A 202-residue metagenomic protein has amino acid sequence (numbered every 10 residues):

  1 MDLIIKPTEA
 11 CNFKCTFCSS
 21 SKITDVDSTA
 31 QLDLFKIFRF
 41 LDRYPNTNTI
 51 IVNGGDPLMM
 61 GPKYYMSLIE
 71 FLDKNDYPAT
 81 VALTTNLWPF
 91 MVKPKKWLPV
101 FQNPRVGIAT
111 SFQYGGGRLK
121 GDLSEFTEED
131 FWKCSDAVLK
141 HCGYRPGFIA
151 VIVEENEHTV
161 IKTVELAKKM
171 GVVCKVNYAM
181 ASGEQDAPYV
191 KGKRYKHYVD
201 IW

Functional and structural regions predicted by a protein language model:
M1-L34: Canonical Radical SAM [4Fe-4S] cluster-binding loop centered on the CxxxCxxC motif and its immediate flanking residues
I5, V52-N53: Catalytic metal- and UDP-sugar-binding loop of GT-A-like glycosyltransferases, i.e., residues flanking the conserved
C11, C15, V52, L83: Conserved, mostly hydrophobic/aromatic
F13-F17, G117-L119, E184-D186: Short acidic/His/Gly/Ser-rich catalytic and metal-binding motifs that mark active-site loops of diverse hydrolases
D27-L32, M60, D122-D130, V190-H197: Alpha-helix N-cap and loop-to-helix initiation/capping positions
I37-I51, G61-G183: Radical SAM/AdoMet-radical enzyme domain recognition
G55-P57: Active-site neighborhood of divalent metal-dependent phosphoester/pyrophosphate hydrolases
S182-W202: A C-terminal junction/extension of Radical SAM enzymes
